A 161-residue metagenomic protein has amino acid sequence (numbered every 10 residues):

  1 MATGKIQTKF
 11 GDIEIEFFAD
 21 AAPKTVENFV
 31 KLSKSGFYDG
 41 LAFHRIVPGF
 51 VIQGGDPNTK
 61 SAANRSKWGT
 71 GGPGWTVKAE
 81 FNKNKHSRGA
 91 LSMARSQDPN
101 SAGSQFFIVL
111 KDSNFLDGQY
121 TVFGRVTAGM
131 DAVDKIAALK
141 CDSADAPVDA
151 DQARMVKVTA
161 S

Functional and structural regions predicted by a protein language model:
M1-S161: Cyclophilin-like peptidyl-prolyl cis-trans isomerases
